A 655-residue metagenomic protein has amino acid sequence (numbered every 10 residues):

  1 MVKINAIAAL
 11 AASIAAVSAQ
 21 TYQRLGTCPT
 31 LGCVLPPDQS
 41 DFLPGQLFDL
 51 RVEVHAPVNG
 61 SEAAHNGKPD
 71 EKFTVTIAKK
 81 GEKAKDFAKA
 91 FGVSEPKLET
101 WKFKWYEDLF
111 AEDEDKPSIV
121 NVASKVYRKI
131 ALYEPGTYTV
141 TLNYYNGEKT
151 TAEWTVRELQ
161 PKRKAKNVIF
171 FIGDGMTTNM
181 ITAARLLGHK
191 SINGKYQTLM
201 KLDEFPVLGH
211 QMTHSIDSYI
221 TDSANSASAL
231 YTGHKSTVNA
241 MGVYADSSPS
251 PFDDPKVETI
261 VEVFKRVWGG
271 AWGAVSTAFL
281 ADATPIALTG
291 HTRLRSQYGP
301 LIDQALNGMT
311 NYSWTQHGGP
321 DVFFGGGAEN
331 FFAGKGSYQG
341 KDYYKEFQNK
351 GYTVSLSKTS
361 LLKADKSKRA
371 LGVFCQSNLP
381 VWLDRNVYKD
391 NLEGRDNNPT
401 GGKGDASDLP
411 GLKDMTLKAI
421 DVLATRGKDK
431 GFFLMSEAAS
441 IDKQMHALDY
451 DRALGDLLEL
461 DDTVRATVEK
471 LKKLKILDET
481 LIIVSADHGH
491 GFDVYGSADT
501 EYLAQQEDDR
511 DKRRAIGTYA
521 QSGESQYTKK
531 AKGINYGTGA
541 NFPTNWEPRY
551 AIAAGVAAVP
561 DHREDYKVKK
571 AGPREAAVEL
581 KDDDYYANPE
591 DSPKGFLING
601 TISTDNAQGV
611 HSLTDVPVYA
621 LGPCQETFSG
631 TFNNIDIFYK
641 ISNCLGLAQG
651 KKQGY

Functional and structural regions predicted by a protein language model:
M1-Q20: Fungal secretory targeting signals
T21-V34, H55-P117, L159-P161, T178-R295 (+1 more regions): Active-site nucleophile/metal-coordination loop of metallo-enzymes that catalyze phosphate/sulfate and related
L35-L43: Short beta-strand segments of immunoglobulin-like
P44-L50: Structural beta-strand segments of beta-rich domains
L50, K89-E112, M176-I181, L186-S228 (+1 more regions): A post-motif C-terminal structural segment
K104-P135, W154-E158: Short, hydrophobic beta-strand segments
P135-Y145: Short, aromatic- and glycine-rich surface loops/edge beta-strands on solvent-exposed regions
G147-K164: Short beta-strand elements
